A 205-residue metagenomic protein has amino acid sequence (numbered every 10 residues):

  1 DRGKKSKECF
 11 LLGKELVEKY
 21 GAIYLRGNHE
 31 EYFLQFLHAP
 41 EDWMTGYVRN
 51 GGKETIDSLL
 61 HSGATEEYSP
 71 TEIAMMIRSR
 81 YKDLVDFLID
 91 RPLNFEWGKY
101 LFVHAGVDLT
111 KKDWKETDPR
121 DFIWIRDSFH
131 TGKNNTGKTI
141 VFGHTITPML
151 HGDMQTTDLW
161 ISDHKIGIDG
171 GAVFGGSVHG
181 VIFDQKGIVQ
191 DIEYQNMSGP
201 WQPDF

Functional and structural regions predicted by a protein language model:
D1-R2, V173: Glycine-/small-residue-rich active-site loops that bind phosphorylated ligands and cofactors
R2-P92, F129-T131: Active-site neighborhood of divalent metal-dependent phosphoester bond hydrolases
T55, G175-H179, P200-D204: Short, charged, surface-exposed secondary-structure boundary motifs
T65-S177, F183-I188, E193-Q195: Acidic, His/Gly-enriched loop-helix segments that form or flank divalent-metal centers in metallo-dependent hydrolases
D191-M197, Q202-F205: Short amphipathic beta-strand/extended segments with alternating polar/hydrophobic composition
